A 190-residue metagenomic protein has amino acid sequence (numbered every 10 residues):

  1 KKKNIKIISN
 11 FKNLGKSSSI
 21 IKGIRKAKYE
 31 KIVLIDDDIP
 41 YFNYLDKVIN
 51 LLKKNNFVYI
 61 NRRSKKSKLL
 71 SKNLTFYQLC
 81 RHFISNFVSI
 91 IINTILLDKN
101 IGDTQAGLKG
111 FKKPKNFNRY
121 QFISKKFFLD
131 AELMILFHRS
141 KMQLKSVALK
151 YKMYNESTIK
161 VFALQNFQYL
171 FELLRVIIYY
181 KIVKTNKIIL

Functional and structural regions predicted by a protein language model:
K1-I8: Acidic donor-binding segment of Leloir-type glycosyltransferases
K6, N50, I189-L190: Residues marking helix boundaries in flexible regions
N10-K26, K31, N43-K125, Y154-L164: Acceptor/aglycone-binding surface of glycosyltransferases and processive sugar-polymer synthases
D38-P40: A short, conserved beta-strand element in the Rossmann-like catalytic core that flanks the donor/metal-binding loop
S71, I90, T94-N100, F122-L190: Hydrophobic helical membrane-anchoring modules
